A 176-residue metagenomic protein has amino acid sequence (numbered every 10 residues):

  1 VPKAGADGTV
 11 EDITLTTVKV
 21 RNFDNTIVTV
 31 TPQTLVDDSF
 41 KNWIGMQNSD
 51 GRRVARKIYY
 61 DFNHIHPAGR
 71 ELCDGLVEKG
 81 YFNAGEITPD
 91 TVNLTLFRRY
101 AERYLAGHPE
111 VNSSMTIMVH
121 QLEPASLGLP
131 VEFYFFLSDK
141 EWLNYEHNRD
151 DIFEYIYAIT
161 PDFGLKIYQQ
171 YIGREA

Functional and structural regions predicted by a protein language model:
V1-T88, T95: Soluble accessory domains appended to multi-pass membrane transport proteins
E78-A176: Long, non-transmembrane cytosolic or organellar matrix-exposed soluble domains/tails of integral membrane proteins
